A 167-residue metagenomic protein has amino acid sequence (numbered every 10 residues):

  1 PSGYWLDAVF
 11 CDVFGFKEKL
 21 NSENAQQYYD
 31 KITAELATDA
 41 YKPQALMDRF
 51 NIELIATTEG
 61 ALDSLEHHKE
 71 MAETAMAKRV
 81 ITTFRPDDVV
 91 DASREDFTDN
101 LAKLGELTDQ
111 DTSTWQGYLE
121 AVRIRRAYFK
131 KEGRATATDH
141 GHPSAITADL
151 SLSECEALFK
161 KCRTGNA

Functional and structural regions predicted by a protein language model:
P1-A167: Metal-cofactor-binding active-site regions of metalloenzymes
